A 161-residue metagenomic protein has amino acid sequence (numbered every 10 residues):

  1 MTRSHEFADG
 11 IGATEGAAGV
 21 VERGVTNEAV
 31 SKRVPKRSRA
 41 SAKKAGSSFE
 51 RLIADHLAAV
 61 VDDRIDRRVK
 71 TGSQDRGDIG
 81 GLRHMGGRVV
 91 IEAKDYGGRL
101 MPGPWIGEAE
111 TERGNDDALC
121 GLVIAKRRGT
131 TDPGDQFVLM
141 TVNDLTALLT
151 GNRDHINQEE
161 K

Functional and structural regions predicted by a protein language model:
T2-K161: Catalytic phosphate/metal-binding cores of nucleic-acid and nucleotide-processing enzymes, i.e., regions that mediate
